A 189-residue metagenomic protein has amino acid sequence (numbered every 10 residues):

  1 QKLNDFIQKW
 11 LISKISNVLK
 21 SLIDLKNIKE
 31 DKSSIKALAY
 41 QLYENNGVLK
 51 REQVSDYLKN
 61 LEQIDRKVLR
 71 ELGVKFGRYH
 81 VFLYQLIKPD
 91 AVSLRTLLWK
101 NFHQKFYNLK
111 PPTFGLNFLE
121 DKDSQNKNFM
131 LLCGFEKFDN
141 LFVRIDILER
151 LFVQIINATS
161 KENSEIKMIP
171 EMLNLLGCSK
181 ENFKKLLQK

Functional and structural regions predicted by a protein language model:
Q1-K180, K184-K185, K189: Acidic, serine/threonine- and proline-rich low-complexity intrinsically disordered segments
